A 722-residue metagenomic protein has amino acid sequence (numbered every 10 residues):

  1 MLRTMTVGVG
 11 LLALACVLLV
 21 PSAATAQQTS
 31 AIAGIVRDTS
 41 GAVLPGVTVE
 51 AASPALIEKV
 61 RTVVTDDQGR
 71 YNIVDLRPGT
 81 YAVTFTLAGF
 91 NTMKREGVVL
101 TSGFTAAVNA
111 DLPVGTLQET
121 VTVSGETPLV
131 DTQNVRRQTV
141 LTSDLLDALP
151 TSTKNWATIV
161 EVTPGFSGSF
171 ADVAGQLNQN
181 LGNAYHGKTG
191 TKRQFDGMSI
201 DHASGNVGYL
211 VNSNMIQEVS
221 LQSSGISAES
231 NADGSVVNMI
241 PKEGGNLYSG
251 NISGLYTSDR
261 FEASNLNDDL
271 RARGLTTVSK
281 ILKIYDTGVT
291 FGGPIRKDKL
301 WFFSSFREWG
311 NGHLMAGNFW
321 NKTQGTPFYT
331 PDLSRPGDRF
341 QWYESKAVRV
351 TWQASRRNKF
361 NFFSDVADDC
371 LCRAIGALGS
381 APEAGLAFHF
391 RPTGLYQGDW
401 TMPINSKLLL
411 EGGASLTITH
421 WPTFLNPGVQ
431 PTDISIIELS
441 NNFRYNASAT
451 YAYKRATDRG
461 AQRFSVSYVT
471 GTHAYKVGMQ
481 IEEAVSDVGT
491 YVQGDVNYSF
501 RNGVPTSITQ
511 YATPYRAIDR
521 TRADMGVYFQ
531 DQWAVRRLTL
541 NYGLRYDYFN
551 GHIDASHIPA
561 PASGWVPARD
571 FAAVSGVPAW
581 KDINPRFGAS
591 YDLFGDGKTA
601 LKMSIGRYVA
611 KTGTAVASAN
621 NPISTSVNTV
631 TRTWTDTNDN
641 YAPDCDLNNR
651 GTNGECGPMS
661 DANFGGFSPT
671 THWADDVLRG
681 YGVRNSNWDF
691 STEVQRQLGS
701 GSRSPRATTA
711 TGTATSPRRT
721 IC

Functional and structural regions predicted by a protein language model:
L2-G10, A15-T142: Periplasm-facing N-terminal accessory domains of Gram-negative outer-membrane beta-barrel systems
D66, F90-G245, S249, E262 (+3 more regions): Periplasmic N-terminal accessory/gating domains of Gram-negative outer-membrane beta-barrel systems
V123, M239, V289-G293, V348-W352 (+7 more regions): Residues on the lipid-exposed face of transmembrane beta-strands in outer-membrane beta-barrel proteins
G125, I252-S258, S304-E308, F362-V366 (+5 more regions): Transmembrane beta-barrel strands of outer-membrane/channel proteins
S169, A555-N584, G588-C722: Solvent-exposed loop/turn elements at secondary-structure boundaries
K242-G244, I284, R296-D298, W309 (+7 more regions): Outer-membrane beta-barrel channels and translocator barrels
S249, S279-C370, F388-S415, P585: Transmembrane beta-barrel wall of Gram-negative outer-membrane proteins
W342, Q353-Q530, W565-D570, C722: Replace "related TpsB outer-membrane translocases also match" with "some related outer-membrane beta-barrels such as
